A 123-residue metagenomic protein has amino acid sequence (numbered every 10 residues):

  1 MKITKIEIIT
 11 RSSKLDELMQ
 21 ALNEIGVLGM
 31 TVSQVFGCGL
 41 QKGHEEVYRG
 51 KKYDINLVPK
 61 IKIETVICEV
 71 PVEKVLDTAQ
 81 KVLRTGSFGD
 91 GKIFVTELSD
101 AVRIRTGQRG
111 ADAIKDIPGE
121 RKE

Functional and structural regions predicted by a protein language model:
M1-E123: Positively charged, small/polar-rich N-terminal and surface patches that mediate targeting and assembly and bind
